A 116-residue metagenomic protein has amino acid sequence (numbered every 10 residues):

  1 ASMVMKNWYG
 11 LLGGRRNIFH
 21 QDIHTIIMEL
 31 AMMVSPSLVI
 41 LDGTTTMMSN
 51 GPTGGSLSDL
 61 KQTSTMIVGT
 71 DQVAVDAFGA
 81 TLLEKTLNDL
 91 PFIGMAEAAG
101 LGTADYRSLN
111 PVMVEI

Functional and structural regions predicted by a protein language model:
A1-I116: Acidic/aromatic/glycine-rich contiguous surface patches that form carbohydrate-binding/processing clefts and analogous
